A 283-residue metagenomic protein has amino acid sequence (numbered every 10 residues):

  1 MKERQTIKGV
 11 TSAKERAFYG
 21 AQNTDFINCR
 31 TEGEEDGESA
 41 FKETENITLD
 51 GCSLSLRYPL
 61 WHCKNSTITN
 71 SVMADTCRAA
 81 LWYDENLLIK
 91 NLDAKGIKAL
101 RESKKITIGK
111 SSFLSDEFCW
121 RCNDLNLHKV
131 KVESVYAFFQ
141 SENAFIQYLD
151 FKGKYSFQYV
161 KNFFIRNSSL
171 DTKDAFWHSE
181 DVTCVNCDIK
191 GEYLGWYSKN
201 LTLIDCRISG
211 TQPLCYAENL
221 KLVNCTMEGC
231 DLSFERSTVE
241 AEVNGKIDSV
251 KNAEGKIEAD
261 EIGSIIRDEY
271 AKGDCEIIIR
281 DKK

Functional and structural regions predicted by a protein language model:
M1-K283: Long, distal/terminal scaffolding or interaction modules with repetitive or compositionally biased sequence
